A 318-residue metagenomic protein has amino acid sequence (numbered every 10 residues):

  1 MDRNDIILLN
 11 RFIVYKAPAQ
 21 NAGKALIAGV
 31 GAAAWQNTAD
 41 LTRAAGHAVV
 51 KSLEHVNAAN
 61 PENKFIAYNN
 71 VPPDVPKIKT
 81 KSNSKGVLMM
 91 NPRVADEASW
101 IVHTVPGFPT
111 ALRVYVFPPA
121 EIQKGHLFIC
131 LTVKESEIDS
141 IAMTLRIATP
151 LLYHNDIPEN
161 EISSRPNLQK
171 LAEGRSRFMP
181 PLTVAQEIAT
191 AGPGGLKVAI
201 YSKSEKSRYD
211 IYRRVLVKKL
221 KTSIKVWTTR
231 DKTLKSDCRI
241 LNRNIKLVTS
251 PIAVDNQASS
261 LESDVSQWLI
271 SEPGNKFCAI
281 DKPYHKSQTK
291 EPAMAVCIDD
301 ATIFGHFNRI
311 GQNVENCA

Functional and structural regions predicted by a protein language model:
M1-A318: PLD/PLD-like phosphodiesterase catalytic module centered on the HKD motif
